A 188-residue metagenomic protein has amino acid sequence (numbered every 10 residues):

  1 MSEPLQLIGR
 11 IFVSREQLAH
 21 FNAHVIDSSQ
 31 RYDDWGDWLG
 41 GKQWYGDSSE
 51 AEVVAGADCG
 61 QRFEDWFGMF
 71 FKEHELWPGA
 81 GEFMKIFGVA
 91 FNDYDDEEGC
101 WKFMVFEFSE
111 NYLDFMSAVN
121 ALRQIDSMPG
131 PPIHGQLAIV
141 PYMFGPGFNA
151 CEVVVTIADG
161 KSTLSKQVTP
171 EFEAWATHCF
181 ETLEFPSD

Functional and structural regions predicted by a protein language model:
M1-G40: Short, extreme N-terminal segment that most often corresponds to the first beta-strand
G36, W44-G56: Glycine/tyrosine- and acidic-biased, solvent-exposed loop/turn segments at the edges of beta-strands
A51-D188: Charged interaction segments
